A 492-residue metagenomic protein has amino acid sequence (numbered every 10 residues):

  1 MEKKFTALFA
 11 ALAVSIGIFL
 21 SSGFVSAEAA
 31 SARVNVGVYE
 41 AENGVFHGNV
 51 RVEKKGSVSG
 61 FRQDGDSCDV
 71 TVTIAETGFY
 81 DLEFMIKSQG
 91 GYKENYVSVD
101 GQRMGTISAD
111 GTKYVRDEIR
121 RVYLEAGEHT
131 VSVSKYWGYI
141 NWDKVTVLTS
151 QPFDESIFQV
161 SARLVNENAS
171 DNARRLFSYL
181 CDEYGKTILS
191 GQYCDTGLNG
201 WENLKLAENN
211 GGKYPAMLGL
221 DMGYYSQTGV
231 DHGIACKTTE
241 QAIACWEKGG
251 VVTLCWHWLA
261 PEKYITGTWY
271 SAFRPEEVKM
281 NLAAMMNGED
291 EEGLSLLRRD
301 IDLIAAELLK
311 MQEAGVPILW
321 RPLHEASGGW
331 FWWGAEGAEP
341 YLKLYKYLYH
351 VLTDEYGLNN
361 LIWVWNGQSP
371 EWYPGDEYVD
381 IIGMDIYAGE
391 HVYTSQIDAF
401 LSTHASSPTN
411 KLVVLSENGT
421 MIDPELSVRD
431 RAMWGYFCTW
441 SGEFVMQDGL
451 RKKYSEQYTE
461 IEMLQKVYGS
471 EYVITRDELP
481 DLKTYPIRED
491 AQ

Functional and structural regions predicted by a protein language model:
E28-R174: Extracytoplasmic
L148-M217, H232, P486-Q492: N-terminal module-boundary/linker segments of secreted carbohydrate-active enzymes
G191-Y193, R321-L323, Y345, Y349-P370 (+1 more regions): Aromatic-lined carbohydrate-recognition surfaces of secreted/lumenal glycan-active proteins
N199-A207, C236-T239, L303-E307, W365-Y373 (+2 more regions): Alpha-helical scaffolding within the catalytic cores of extracellular/periplasmic polymer-degrading hydrolases
E202-Q227, K237-E240, A244-T253: Catalytic domains of carbohydrate-active enzymes, especially glycoside hydrolases
T228, I234-L344, L358: Substrate-binding cleft of extracellular glycoside hydrolase catalytic domains
S369-H391, T439-W440: Aromatic- and acid-rich polysaccharide-binding/catalytic face of secreted or lumenal carbohydrate-active enzymes
K411-Q492: Substrate-binding cleft of secreted/luminal carbohydrate-active enzymes
